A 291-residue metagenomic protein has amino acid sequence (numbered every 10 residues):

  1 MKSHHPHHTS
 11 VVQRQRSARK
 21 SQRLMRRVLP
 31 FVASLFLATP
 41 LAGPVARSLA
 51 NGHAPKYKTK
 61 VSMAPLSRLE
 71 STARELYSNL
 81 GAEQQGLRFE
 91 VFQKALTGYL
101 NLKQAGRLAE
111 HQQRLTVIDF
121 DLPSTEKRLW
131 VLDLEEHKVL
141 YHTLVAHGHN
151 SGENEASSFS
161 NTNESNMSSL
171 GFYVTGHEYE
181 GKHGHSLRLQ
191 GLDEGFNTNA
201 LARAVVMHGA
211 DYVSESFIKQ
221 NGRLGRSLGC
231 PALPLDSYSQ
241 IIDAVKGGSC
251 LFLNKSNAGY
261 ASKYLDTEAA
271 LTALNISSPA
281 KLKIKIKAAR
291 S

Functional and structural regions predicted by a protein language model:
M1-L24: N-terminal secretory signal peptides that target proteins for export/translocation
H4, R47-S227, L235-A244, S249 (+1 more regions): Cell wall/extracellular polymer interaction/catalysis modules
R14-Q15, L35, S48, A289: Compositionally biased, intrinsically disordered low-complexity segments
P30-P40: Bacterial N-terminal signal peptides
C230: Short cysteine clusters
L253-N254: C-terminal, well-folded lobe of enzymatic/effector domains
